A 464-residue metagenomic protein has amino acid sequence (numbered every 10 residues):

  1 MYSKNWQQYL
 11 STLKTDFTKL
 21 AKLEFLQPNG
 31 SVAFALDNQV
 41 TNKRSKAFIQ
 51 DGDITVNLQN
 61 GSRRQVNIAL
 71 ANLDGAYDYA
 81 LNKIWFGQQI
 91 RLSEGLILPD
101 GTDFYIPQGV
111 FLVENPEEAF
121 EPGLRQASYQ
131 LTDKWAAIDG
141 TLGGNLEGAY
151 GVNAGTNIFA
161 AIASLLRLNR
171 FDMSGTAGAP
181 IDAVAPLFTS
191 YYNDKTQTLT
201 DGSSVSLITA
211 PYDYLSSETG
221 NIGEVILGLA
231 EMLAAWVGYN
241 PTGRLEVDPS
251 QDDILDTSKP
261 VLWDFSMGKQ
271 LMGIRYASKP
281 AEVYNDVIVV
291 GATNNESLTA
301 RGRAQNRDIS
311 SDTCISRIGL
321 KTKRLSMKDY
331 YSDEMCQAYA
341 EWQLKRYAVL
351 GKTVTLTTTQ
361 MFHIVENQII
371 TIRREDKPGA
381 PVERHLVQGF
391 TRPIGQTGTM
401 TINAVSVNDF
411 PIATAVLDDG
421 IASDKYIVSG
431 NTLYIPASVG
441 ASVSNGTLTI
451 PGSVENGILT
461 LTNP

Functional and structural regions predicted by a protein language model:
M1-L20, V56-Q65, N72-A185, T414: Surface-exposed cap/loop segments at beta↔alpha junctions
M1-T41, E224-L227, E231-Q388, P393-G395 (+3 more regions): Acidic, small/polar-enriched beta strand-loop surface segments
E24, G95, Y192, T196-T198 (+5 more regions): Assembly/interface hotspot detector across virion components, adhesins/toxins, and nucleic-acid enzymes
F48-I49, L96-L131, G238-Y239, I370-N403: Short beta-strand and beta-hairpin "edge-sheet" elements
I54-A76, L124-A137, V289, L325-M327 (+3 more regions): Oligomerization/assembly interface segments of phage tail-like spikes and tubes
T102-Y105, A119-K279, I435-P436, S453-E455 (+1 more regions): Charged- and aromatic-enriched interaction segments used to assemble and dock large macromolecular complexes
V428-Y434: Short coil/turn motif common to extracellular beta-sandwich-like domains
Y434-G452: Change to "...patches in solvent-exposed regions of secreted, membrane-anchored, or virion-exposed structural
